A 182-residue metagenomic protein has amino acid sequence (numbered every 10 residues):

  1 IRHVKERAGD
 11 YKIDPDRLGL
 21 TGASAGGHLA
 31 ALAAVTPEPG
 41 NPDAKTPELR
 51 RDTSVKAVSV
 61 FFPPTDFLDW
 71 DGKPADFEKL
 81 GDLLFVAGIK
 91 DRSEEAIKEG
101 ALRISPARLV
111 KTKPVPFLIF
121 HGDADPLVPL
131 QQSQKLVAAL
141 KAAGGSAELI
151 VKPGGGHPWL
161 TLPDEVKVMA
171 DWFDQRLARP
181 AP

Functional and structural regions predicted by a protein language model:
R2-D10, A34-P39, V115, A138-G145 (+1 more regions): Sec-exported extracytoplasmic/periplasmic mature domains
R2-P74: Primarily recognizes the serine-hydrolase "nucleophile elbow" in alpha/beta-hydrolase and SGNH/GDSL folds
P15-R17, T53-A57, P114-F117, A143-E148: Loop/turn elements at helix/coil->beta-strand transitions in domains of secreted/extracellular proteins
A34-P37, D69-L109, V115, A142: Mobile cap/lid helix-loop segments that gate and shape the active-site cleft of serine hydrolases
K113, L118-H121, D125: Short beta-strand/loop motif that positions the catalytic acidic residue of the alpha/beta-hydrolase fold
P126-K135: Conserved alpha/beta-hydrolase "acid-adjacent" motif
K152-W159: Histidine-bearing beta->alpha loop at or near hydrolase active sites
P163-P182: Catalytic active-site module of serine/aspartate enzymes centered on a nucleophile-bearing elbow/loop
